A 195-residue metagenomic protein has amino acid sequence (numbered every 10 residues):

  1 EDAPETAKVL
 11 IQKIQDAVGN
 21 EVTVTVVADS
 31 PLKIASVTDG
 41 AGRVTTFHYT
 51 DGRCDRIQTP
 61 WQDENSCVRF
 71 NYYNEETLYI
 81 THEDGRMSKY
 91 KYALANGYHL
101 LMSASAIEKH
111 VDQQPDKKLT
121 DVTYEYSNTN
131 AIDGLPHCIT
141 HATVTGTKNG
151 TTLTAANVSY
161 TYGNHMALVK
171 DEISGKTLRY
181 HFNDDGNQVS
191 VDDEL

Functional and structural regions predicted by a protein language model:
E1-L195: Extended charged/polar low-complexity repeat regions
